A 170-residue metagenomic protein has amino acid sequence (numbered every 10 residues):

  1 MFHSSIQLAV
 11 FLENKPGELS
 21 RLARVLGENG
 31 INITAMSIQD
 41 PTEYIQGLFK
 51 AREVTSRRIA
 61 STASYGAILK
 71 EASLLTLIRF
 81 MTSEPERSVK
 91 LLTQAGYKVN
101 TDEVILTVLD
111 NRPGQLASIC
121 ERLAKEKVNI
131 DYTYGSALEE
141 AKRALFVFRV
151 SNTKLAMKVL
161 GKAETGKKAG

Functional and structural regions predicted by a protein language model:
M1-G170: Structural preference for solvent-exposed beta-strand-turn elements and adjacent flexible terminal/loop segments within
